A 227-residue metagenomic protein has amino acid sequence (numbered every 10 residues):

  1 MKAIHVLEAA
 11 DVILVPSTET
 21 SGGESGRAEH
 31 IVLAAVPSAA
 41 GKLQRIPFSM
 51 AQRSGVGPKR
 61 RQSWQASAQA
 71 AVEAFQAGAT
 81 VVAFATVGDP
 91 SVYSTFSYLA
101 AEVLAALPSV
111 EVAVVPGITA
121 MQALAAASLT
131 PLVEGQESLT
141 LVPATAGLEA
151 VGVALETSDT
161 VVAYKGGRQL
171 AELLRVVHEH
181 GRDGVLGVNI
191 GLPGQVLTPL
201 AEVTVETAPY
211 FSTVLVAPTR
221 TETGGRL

Functional and structural regions predicted by a protein language model:
M1-F48, G152, L186, L192-P193 (+1 more regions): Glycine-rich, flexible N-terminal cofactor/catalytic loop recognition
L7-D11, A79, S158, G181: Short, well-ordered alpha-helix to beta-strand connector turns
D11-I13, P131, V161, V214: Short, well-ordered beta-strand core segments
V15, R45, F84-T86, V112-G117 (+3 more regions): General beta-strand structural signal in soluble alpha/beta enzymes
Q44-A77: Glycine/small-residue-rich loop that forms an oxyanion/phosphate-binding "nest" at active or ligand-binding sites
A74-V81, P108: Glycine-rich phosphate-binding loop signature in dinucleotide/nucleotide-binding domains
G88-E156, V205, T219-E222: Class I SAM-dependent methyltransferase SAM-binding "motif I" and its flanking Rossmann-like core
A154-L227: A contiguous loop/helix-start segment that scaffolds small-molecule binding in enzyme catalytic cores
